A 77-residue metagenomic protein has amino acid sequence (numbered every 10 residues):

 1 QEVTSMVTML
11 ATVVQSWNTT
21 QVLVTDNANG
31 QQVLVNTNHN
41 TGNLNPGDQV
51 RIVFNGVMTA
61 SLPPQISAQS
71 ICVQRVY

Functional and structural regions predicted by a protein language model:
Q1-T19, Y77: Structural detector for short beta-strands of small beta-barrel domains
Q15-L34: OB-fold (S1/OB) nucleic-acid-binding surfaces
Q21-L23, L44, S61: Short, solvent-exposed loop/turn elements at domain surfaces
G30-L44: Beta-strand/loop nucleic-acid-binding surfaces
V57-Y77: OB-fold/S1-family single-stranded nucleic acid-binding modules
